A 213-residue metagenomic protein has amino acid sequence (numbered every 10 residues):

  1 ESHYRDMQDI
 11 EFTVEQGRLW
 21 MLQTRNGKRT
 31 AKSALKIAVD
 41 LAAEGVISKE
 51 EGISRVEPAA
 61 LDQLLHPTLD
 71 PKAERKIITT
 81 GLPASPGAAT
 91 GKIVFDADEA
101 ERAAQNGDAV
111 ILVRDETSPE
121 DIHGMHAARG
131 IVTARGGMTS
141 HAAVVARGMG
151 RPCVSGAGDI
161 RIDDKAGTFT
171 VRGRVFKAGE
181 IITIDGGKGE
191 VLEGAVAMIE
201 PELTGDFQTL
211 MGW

Functional and structural regions predicted by a protein language model:
E1, N26, T79-T80, F169-T170: Intrinsically disordered, low-complexity segments enriched in polar/charged residues with Gly/Pro, especially when
E1-D9, A97: Phosphate-interacting basic helix/loop segments used at nucleotide- and nucleic-acid interfaces
S2-Y4, A43-S48, R147-V154: Secondary-structure transition/capping motifs at alpha-helix termini and the adjoining loop/turn into the next element
D6-I78, R174-L203: Terminal amphipathic helices with adjacent charged low-complexity linkers/tails
D9-I10, V113-D115: Short hydrophobic/aromatic-rich motifs at helix boundaries and adjacent loops
W20, T68, A88-A89, I93-E99 (+2 more regions): Acidic, glycine-rich flexible loop/linker segments
